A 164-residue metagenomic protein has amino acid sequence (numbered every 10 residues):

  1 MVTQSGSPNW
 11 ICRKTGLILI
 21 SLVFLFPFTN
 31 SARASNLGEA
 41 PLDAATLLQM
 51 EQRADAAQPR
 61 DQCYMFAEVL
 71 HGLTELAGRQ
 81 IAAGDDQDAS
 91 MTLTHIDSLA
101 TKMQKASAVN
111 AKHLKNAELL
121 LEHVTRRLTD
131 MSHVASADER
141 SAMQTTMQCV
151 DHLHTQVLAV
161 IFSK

Functional and structural regions predicted by a protein language model:
M1-C12: N-terminal secretory signal peptides that target proteins for export/translocation
T3, F24, L153-Q156: N-terminal non-cleavable signal-anchor helices
G6-S7, F26, L120: Helix-centric, low-specificity signal for extended rod-like, repetitive segments
S7-N9, V23, R33: Serine/proline-rich low-complexity intrinsically disordered segments, especially terminal tails, linkers
G16-P27: Bacterial N-terminal signal peptides
R33-K164: Long, charged/polar, soluble alpha-helical segments
